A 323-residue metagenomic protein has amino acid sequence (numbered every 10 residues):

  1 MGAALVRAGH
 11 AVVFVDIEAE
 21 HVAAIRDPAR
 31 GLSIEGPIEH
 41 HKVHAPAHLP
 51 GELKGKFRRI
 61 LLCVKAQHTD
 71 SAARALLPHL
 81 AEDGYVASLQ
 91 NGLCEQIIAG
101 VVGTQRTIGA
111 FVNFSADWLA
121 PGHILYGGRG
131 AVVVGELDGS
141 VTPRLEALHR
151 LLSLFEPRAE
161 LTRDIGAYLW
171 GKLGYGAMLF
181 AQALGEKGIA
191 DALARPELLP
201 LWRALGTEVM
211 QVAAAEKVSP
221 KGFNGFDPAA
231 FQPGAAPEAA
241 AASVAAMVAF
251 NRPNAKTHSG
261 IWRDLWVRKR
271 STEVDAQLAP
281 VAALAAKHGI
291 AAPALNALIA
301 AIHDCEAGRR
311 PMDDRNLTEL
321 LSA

Functional and structural regions predicted by a protein language model:
M1-I38: NAD(P)+-binding Rossmann beta1-loop-alpha1 motif at the extreme N-terminus of oxidoreductases
A11, P46, Y85, R106-I108 (+3 more regions): Conserved beta-strand segments of alpha/beta enzyme cores
V15, E39-H123: Rossmann-like NAD(P)(H) cofactor-binding subdomain of soluble oxidoreductases
E20, Q67, L93, P143 (+6 more regions): Conserved active-site and cofactor/substrate-binding residues in soluble primary-metabolism enzymes
E35-H44, G135-L137: Active-site-adjacent segment of FAD-dependent monooxygenases/related oxidoreductases
H79, V101-R106, L125-D227: Internal alpha-helical scaffold of NAD(P)-dependent oxidoreductase catalytic cores
R203-A323: NAD(P)-dependent Rossmann-like dehydrogenase/reductase catalytic/cofactor-binding core
